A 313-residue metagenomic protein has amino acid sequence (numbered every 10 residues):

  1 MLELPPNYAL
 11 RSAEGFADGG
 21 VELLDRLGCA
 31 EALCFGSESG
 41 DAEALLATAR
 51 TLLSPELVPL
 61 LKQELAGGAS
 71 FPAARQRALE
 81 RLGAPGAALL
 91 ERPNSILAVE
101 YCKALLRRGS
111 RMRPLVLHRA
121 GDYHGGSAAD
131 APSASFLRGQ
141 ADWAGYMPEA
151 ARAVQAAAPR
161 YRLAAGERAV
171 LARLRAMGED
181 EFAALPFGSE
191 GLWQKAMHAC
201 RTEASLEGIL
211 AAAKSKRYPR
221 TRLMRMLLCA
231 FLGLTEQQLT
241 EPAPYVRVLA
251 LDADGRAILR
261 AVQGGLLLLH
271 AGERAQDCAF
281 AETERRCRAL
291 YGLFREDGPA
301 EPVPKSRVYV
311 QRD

Functional and structural regions predicted by a protein language model:
M1-D313: Nucleotidyltransferase catalytic core that binds NTPs
